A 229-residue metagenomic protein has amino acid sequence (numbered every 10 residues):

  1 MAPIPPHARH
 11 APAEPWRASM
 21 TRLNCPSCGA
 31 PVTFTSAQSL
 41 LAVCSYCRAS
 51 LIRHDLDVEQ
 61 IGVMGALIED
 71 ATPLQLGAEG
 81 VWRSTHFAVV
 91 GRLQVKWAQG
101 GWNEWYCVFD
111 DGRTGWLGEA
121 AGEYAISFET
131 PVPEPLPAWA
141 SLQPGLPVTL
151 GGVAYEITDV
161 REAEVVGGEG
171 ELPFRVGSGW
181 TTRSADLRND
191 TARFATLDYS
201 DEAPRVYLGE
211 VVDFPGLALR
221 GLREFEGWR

Functional and structural regions predicted by a protein language model:
M1-H86, G91-R229: Mixed-charge, low-complexity intrinsically disordered regions
